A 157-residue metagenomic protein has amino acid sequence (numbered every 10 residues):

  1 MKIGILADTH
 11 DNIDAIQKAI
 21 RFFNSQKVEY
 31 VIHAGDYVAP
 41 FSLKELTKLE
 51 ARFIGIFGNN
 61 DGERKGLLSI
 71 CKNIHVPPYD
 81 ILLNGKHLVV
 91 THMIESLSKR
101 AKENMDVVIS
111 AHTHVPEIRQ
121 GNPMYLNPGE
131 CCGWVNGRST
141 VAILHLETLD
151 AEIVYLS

Functional and structural regions predicted by a protein language model:
K2-H10, G85-H92, M124-G129, I153: Active-site-proximal beta-strand elements of phosphoester/diester hydrolases
K2-L83: Core catalytic region of metal-dependent phosphoesterases/phosphodiesterases, especially metallo-beta-lactamase-like
H10-A15, V38-F41, N60-G66, E95-R100 (+2 more regions): Active-site environment of divalent metal-dependent phosphoester hydrolases
F23, L46-L49, C71, L97-N104 (+1 more regions): Alpha-helix C-terminal capping segments
I32, I54-I56, V107-I109, M124-L126 (+1 more regions): Hydrophobic/aromatic beta-strand patches that form the interior of the parallel beta-sheet core in alpha/beta enzyme
P77-N84, E103, Q120-S157: Binuclear metal-dependent phosphoesterase catalytic core
P77-V108: Mid-chain, well-packed structural core segment of small domains
